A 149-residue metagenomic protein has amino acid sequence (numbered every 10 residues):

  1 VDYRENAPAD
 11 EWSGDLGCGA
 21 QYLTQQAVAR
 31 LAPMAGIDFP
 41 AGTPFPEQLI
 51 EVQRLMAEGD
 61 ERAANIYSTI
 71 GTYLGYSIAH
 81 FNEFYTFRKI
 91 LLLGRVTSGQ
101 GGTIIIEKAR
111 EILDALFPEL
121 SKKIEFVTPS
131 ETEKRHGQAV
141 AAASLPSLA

Functional and structural regions predicted by a protein language model:
V1: Segments surrounding the PLD/"HKD" phosphodiesterase catalytic module and close analogs
E5-A149: ATP-binding/phosphotransfer module of carbohydrate and carboxylate kinases, centering on a glycine-rich
